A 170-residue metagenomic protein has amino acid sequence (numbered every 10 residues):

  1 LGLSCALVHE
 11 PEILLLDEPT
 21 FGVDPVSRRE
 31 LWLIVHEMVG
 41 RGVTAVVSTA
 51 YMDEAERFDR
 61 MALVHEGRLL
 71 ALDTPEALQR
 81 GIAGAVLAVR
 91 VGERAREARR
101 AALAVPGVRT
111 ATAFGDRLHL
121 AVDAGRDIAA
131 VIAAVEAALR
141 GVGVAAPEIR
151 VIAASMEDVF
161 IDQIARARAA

Functional and structural regions predicted by a protein language model:
L1-H65, A71: ABC transporter nucleotide-binding domains
T20-F21, V35-V39, A45-V46, M61-G67 (+4 more regions): Short linear motifs at secondary-structure transitions and domain/linker junctions
M61-L63, D162-A165: Short low-complexity, flexible loop/linker segments enriched in glycine and/or proline with clustered acidic
G67-L72, I149-A153: Short, exposed beta-strand "edge-strand" segments with a Pro/Gly-rich flavor and a Y/T-containing core
E76-G81: Short acidic-hydrophobic catalytic motif
A83-Q163: Short, charged/small-residue-rich alpha-helical element at the C-terminal edge of ABC transporter nucleotide-binding
R166-A170: ABC-family P-loop ATPase nucleotide-binding domain
